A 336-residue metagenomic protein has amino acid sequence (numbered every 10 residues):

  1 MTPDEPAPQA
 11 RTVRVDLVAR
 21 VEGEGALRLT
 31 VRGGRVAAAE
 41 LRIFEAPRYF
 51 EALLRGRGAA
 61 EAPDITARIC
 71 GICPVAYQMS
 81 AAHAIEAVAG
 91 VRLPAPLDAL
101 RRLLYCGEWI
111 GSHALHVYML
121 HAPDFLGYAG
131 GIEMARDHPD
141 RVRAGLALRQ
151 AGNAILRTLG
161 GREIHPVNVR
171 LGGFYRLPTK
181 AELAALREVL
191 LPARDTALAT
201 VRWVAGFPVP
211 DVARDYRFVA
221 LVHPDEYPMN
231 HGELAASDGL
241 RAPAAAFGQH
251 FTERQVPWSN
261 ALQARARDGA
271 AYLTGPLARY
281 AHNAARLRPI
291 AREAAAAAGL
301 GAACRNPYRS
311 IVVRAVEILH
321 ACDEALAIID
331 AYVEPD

Functional and structural regions predicted by a protein language model:
M1-D336: Active-site bordering "gate/hinge" segments that shape substrate access to catalytic or cofactor-binding pockets
